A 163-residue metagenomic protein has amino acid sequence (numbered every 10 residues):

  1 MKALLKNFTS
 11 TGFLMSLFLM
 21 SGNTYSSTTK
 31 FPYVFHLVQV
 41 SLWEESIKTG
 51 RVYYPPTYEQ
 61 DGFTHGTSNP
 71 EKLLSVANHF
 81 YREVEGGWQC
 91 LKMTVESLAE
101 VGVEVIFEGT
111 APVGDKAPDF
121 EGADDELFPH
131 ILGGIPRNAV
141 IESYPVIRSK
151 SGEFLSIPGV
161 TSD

Functional and structural regions predicted by a protein language model:
K2-T11: Bacterial N-terminal signal peptides that target proteins for export
L5-K6, L19, T24: Generic extreme N-terminus detector
T11-M20: Bacterial N-terminal signal peptides
Y25-D163: Conserved, structured core segments of small domains
